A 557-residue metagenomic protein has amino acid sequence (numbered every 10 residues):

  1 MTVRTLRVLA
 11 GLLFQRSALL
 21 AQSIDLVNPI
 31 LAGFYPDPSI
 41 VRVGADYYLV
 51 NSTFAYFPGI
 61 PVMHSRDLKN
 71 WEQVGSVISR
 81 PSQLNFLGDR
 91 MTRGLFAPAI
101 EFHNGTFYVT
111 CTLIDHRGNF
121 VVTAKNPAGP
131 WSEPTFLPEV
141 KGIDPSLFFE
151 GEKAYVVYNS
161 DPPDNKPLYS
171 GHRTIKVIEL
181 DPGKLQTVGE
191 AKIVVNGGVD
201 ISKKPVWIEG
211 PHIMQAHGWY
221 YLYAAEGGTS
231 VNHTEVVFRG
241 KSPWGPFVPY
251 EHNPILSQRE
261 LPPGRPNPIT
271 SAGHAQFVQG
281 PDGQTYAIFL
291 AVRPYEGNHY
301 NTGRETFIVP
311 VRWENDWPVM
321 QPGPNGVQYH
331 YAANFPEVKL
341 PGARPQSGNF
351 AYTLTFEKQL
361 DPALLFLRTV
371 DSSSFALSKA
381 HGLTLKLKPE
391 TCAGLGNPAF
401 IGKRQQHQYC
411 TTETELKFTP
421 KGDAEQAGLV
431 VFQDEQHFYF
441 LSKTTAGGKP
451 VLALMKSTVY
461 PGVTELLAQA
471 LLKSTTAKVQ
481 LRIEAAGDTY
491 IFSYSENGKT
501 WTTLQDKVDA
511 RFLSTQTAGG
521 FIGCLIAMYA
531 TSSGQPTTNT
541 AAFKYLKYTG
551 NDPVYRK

Functional and structural regions predicted by a protein language model:
M1-S23: Bacterial Sec-dependent N-terminal signal peptides
L9, A21-K557: Carbohydrate-active catalytic/glycan-binding domains of CAZyme proteins, especially the secreted or lumenal ectodomains
